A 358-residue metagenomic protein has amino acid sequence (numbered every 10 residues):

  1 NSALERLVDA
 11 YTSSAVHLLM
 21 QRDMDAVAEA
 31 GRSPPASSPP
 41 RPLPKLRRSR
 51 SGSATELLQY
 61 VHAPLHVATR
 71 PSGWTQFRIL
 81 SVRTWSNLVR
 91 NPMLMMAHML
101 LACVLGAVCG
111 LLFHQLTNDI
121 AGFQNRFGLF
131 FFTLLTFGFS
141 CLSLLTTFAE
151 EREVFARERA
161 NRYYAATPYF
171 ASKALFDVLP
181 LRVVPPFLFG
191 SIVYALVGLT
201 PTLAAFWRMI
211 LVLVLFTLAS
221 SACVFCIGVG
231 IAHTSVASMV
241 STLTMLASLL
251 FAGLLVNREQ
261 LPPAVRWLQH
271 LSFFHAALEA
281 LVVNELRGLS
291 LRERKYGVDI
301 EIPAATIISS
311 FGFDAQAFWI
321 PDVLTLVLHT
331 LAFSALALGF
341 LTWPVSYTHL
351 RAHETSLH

Functional and structural regions predicted by a protein language model:
N1-R90, H98-G110, H114, L246 (+1 more regions): Topological signature of polytopic alpha-helical transporters
H66-V67, L135-C141, A205-M209: Short alpha-helical transmembrane interface motifs in multi-pass membrane proteins
W85-S86, D119-T133, P201-L211, A304-T325: Juxtamembrane membrane-interface segments at transmembrane-helix boundaries in membrane proteins
C109, F127-T147: Long, hydrophobic alpha-helical segments
G110, A166-P168, S172, F176-R258 (+2 more regions): Alpha-helical transmembrane segments and their short interhelical loops
T117-L129, V154-R162, S241-T244, R266-Q269 (+2 more regions): Interhelical loop segments of eukaryotic multi-pass membrane proteins
C141-R162, A166-T167: Transmembrane helix boundary and interhelical loop/hinge segments in multi-pass membrane proteins
A352-H358: A short, hydrophobic C-terminal helix/tail in secreted or cell-surface proteins
